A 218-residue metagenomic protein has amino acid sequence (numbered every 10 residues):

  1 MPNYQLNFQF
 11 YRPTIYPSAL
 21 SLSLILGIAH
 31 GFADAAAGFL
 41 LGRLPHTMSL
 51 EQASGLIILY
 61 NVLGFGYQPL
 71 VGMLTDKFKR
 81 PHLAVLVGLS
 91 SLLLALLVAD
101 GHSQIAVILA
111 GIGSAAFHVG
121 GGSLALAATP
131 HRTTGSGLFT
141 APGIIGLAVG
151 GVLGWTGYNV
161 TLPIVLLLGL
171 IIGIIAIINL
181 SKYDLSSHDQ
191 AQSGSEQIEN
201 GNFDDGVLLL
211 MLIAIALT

Functional and structural regions predicted by a protein language model:
F10-H46, S54, N200-T218: Pair of pore-lining "gating" transmembrane helices in MFS-fold secondary transporters
G31, H102-H118: Hydrophobic core of transmembrane alpha-helices in multi-pass small-molecule transporters, especially MFS/SLC-type
S54-T75: Central cavity-lining transmembrane alpha-helices of secondary-active solute carriers, predominantly the Major
D76-L89: Cytoplasmic membrane-interface "Motif A"-like loop-to-helix N-cap segments of 12-TM Major Facilitator Superfamily
L89-Q104: C-terminal ends and interior cores of transmembrane alpha-helices in multi-pass membrane transporters/permeases
A115-P130: Intracellular juxtamembrane helix-capping segments at the cytosolic ends of symmetry-related transmembrane helices
H131-W155: Glycine-rich segments within core transmembrane alpha-helices of 12-TM secondary carriers
T161-S181: Symmetry-related core transmembrane helices of the 12-TM Major Facilitator Superfamily/SLC fold
